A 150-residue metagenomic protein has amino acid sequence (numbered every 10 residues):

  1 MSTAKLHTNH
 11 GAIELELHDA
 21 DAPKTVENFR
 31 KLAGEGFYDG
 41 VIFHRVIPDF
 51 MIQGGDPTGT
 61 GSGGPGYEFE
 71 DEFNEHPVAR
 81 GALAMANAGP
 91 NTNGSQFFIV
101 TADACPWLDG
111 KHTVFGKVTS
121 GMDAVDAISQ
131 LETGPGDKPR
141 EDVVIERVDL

Functional and structural regions predicted by a protein language model:
M1-L150: Cyclophilin-like peptidyl-prolyl cis-trans isomerases
